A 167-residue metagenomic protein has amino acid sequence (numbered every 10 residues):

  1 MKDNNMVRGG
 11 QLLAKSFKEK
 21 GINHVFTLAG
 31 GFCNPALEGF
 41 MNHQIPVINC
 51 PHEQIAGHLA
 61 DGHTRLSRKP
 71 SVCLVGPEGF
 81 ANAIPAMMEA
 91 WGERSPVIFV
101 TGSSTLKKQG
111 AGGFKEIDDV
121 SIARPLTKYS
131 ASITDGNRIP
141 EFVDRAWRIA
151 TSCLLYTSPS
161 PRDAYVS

Functional and structural regions predicted by a protein language model:
M1-A81: Thiamine diphosphate
N4, T27, P51, L74 (+2 more regions): Alpha-helix capping and helix-loop boundary segments enriched in small/acidic/polar residues
N23-F26, P46-I48, K69-C73, S95-F99 (+3 more regions): Structural motif
G39, L59, H63, A86-E89 (+2 more regions): Hydrophobic/aromatic ligand-binding patch that stacks against planar heteroaromatic rings of cofactors or nucleotides
E78-T127: Glycine/threonine-rich beta-strand-loop-alpha-helix active-site module that forms ligand/phosphate-binding
F114-C153: Conserved thiamine diphosphate
Y156-S167: Single conserved hydrophobic/aromatic residue that forms the stacking wall/gate of nucleotide- or nucleobase-binding
